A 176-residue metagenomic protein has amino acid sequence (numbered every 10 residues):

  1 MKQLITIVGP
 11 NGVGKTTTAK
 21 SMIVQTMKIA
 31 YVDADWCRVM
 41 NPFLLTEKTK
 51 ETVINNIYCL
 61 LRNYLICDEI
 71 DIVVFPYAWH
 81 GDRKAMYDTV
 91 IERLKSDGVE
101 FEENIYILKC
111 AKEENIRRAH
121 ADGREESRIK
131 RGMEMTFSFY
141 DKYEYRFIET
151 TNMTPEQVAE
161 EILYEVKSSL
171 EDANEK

Functional and structural regions predicted by a protein language model:
I7: Hydrophobic anchor at the beta1->P-loop junction of P-loop NTPases
P10: P-loop (Walker A) phosphate-binding loop of NTP-binding proteins
V13: ATP-binding Walker
T16: Walker A/P-loop
A19-R62: Conserved substrate/cofactor phosphate-moiety recognition/catalytic segment in nucleotide-dependent phosphotransferases
T52-V99: Glycine-rich phosphate-binding loop used to anchor ATP phosphates in small-molecule kinases, encompassing both
Y77, D97-R118: Conserved phosphate-donor/acceptor-positioning beta-strand/loop module used by diverse small-molecule
A121-E161, S169-K176: Small-molecule kinase domains that catalyze NTP-dependent phosphoryl transfer to phosphate-bearing small molecules
